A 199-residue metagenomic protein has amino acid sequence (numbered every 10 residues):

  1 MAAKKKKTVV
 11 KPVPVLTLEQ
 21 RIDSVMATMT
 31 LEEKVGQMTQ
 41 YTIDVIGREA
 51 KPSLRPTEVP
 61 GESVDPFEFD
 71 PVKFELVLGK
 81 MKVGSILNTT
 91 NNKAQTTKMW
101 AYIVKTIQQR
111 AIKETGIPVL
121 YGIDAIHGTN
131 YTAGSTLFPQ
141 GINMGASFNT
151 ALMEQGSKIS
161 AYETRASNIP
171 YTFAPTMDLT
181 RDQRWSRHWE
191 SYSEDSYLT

Functional and structural regions predicted by a protein language model:
K4-T199: N-terminal beta-rich core of secreted/periplasmic extracellular enzymes
